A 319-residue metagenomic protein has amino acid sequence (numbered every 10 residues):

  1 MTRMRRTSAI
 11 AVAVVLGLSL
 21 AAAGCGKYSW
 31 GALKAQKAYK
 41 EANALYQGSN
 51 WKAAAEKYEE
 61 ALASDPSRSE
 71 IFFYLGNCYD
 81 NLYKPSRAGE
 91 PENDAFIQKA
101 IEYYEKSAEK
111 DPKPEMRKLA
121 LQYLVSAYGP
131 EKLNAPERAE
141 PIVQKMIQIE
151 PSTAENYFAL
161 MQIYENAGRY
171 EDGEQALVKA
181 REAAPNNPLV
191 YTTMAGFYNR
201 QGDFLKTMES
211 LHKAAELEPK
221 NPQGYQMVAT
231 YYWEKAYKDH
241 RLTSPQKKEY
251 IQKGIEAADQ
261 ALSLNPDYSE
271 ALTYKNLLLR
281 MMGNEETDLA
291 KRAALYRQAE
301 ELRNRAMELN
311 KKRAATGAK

Functional and structural regions predicted by a protein language model:
G31-Q36, S69-E70, P114-L119, A154-E155 (+3 more regions): Helix-start (N-cap) detector for alpha-helical repeat units in TPR-like alpha-solenoids, especially tetratricopeptide
L33-E60, S64, R87: Alpha-helical segment of the N-proximal tetratricopeptide repeat
Y46, D80, G129-E131, E165 (+4 more regions): Position-specific recognition of the canonical hydrophobic site in helix A of tetratricopeptide repeat
S49-E56, P85-E105, G129-K145, N166-K179 (+4 more regions): Structural signature of tandem alpha-helical TPR/SEL1-like repeats, specifically the intra-repeat loop/turn
L62-A63, E102, K106-P112, Q144-Q148 (+4 more regions): Conserved structural position within tetratricopeptide repeats
P66, P112-E115, P151-S152, P185 (+3 more regions): Short coil turns that delineate tetratricopeptide repeat
Y74, L119-Y123, A159, T193 (+2 more regions): Canonical tetratricopeptide repeat
